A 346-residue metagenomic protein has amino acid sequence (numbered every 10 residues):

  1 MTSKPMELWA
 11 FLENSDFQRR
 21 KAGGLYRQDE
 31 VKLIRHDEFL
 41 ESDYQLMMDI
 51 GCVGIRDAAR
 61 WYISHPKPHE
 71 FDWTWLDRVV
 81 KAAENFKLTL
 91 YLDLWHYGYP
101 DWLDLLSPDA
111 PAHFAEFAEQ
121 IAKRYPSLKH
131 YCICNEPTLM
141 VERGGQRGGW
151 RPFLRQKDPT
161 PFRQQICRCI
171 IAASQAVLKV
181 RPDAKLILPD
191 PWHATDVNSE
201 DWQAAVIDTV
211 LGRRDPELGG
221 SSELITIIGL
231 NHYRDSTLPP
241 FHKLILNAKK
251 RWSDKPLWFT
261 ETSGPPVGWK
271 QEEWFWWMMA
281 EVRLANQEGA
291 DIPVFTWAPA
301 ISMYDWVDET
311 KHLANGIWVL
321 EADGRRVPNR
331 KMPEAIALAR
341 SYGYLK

Functional and structural regions predicted by a protein language model:
M1-E38, Y44, M48-I50, Y62-K346: Non-catalytic scaffold segments within catalytic domains of secreted glycoside hydrolases
